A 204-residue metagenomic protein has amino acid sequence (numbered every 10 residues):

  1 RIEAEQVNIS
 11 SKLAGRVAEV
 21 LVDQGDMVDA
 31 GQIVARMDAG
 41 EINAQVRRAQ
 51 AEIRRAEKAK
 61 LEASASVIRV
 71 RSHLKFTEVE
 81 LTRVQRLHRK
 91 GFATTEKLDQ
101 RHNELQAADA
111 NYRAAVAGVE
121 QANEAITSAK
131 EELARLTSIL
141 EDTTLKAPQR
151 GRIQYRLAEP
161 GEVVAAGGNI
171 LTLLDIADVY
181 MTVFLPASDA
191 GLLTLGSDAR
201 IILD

Functional and structural regions predicted by a protein language model:
R1, A18-L21, M27-I33, N111 (+2 more regions): Surface-exposed patches in structured soluble domains
R1-A59, K90-K97, Q154-E159, L185-S188: Long, amphipathic coiled-coil "stalk"/hairpin helices in large membrane-associated assemblies
S10, D38, H102, K146 (+1 more regions): Residue-level detector of conserved, well-ordered beta-strand and adjacent loop positions that form binding/recognition
A44-A65, R69-H73, E96, N103-A147: Extended amphipathic alpha-helical segments
E80-L81: Alpha-helical transmembrane segments and their membrane-interface boundaries that form or gate the permeation pathway
